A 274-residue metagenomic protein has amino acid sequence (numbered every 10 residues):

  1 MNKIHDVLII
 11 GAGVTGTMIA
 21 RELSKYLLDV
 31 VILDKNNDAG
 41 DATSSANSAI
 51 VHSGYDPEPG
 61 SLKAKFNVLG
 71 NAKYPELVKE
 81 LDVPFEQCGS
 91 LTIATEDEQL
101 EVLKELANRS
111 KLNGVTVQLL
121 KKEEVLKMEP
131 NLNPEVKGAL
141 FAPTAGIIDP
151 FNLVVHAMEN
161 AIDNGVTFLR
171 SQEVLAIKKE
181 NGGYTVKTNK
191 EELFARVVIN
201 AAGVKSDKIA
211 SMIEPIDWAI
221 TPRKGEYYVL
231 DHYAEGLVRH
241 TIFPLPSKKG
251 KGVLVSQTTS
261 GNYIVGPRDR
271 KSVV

Functional and structural regions predicted by a protein language model:
N2-T15, V31: Beta1/beta-strand and adjacent pyrophosphate-binding region of the FAD-binding site in flavoprotein oxidoreductases
I10, N200-A201: Redox-cofactor binding/interface segments in oxidoreductases and associated redox assembly factors
T15, D38, K205: Conserved Rossmann-like nucleotide-cofactor binding loop
M18-E22, V51, L81-E86, E192 (+1 more regions): Active-site substrate-recognition segment that forms the wall of the catalytic cavity or substrate channel
S24-S45: Glycine-rich FAD pyrophosphate-binding loop
D34, Q87, K121-K122, R170-Q172 (+1 more regions): Short loop/edge segments at beta-strand edges and connector loops that shape dinucleotide/nucleotide cofactor-binding
A49-M128, G252-L254: Dinucleotide-binding Rossmann-like beta1-alpha1 core, especially the glycine-rich loop that anchors the ADP
L140-R196: Helical element adjacent to the flavin cofactor pocket in flavoenzyme catalytic cores
